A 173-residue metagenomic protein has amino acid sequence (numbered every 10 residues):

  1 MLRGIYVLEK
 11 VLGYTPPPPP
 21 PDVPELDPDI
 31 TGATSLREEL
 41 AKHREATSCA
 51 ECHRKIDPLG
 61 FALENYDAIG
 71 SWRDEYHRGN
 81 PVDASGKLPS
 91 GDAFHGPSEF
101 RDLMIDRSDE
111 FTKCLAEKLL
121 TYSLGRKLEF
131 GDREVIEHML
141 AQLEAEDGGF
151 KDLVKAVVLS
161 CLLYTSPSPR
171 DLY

Functional and structural regions predicted by a protein language model:
M1, G70-R126: Electron-transfer interface patches adjacent to heme c in soluble/periplasmic c-type cytochromes and di-/multiheme
M1-L36, L159: Post-cleavage N-terminal segment of exported redox proteins
P18-D27, C114-K118, F130-E134, V154-A156: Short coil/turn segments at secondary-structure boundaries
E38-H43: Short, flexible, mixed-charge glycine/proline-rich loop motifs that serve as phosphate/nucleic-acid-contacting
E45-Y66, L119, L153: The canonical Cys-X-X-Cys-His
S123-G125, F130-L159, L163: C-terminal structured "cap/appendage" subdomains that terminate the fold
Y164-P169: Conserved small/polar residues in nucleotide/adenosyl-binding loops
